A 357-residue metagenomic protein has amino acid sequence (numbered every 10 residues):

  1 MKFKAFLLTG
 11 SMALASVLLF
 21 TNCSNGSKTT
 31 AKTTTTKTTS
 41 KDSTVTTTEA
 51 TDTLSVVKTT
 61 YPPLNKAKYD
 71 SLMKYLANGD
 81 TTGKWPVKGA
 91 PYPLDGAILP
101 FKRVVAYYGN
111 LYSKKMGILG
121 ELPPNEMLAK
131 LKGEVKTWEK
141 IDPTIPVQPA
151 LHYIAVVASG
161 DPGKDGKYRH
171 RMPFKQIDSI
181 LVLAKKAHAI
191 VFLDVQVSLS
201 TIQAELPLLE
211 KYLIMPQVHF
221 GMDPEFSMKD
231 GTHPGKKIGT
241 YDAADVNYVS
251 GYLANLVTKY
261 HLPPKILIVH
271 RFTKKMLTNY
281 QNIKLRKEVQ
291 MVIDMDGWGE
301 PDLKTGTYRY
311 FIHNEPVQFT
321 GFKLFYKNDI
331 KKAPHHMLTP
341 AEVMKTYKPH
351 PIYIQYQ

Functional and structural regions predicted by a protein language model:
M1-G10: Bacterial N-terminal signal peptides that target proteins for export
L19-N22: C-terminal motif of bacterial Sec signal peptides marking the signal peptidase cleavage site
S24-H170, L285-V289, L303-Q357: Alpha/beta catalytic barrel-like cores
N110-Y112, I154-A158, Q196-S198, E225-S227 (+3 more regions): Active-site beta-loop-alpha junctions enriched in small/polar residues
E139, P146-E225: Substrate-binding cleft of extracellular glycoside hydrolase catalytic domains
F174-I177, L213-P224, A243-N247, E288-L303: Acidic, His- and aromatic-enriched active-site or binding-groove loops in soluble protein domains that engage sugars
V197-I202, T258-M276: Aromatic-lined carbohydrate-recognition surfaces of secreted/lumenal glycan-active proteins
P224-L262: Substrate-binding surface in catalytic domains of secreted glycosidases
